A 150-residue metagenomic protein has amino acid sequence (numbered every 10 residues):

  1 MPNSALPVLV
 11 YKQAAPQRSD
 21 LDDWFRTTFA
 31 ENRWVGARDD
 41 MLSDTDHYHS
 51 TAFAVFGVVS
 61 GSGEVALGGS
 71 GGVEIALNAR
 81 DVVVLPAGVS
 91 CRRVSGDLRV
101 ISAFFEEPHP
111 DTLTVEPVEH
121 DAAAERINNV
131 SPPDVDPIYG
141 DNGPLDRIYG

Functional and structural regions predicted by a protein language model:
M1-H47, I138-G150: A short, N-terminal "cap"/entry segment at the start of jelly-roll beta-barrel domains of the cupin/DSBH fold
D22, L77, S95-L98: Short glycine/proline-enriched turns and hinge-like loops at secondary-structure junctions
H49-A66: Short, conserved beta-strand element in jelly-roll/cupin
V59, L85-A87, A103: Short His-Asn-centered micro-motif
V65-A66, S90-G96: Short beta-strand His + acidic residue motifs that chelate non-heme Fe in jelly-roll/DSBH and cupin folds
S70-A87: Short acidic-glycine-tyrosine-enriched beta hairpin
V83-V89, E107-P110: An exposed acidic His-Trp-rich patch
G96-G150: Double-stranded beta-helix
